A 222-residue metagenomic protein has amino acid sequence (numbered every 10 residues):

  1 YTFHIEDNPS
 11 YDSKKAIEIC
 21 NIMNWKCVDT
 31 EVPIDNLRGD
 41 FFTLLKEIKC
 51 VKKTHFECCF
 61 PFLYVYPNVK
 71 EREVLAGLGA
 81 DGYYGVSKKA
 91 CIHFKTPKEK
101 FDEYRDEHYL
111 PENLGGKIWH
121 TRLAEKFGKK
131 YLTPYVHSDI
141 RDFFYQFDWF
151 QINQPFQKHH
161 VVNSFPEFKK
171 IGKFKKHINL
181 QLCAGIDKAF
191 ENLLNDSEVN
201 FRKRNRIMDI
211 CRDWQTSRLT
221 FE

Functional and structural regions predicted by a protein language model:
Y1, R72-E73: Structural motif
Y1-D7: Phosphate-binding active sites in nucleotide-utilizing proteins
S10-I48, L78-Y83: A conserved beta-strand->alpha-helix junction
K49-C58: Short, flexible loop segments at the rims of nucleotide/cofactor-binding pockets, characterized by
V65-K70: Active-site nucleotide-sugar/metal-binding loop of Leloir-type enzymes
V74, G79-E99, P111-R202: Mid-to-C-terminal catalytic subdomains of enzymes that bind/position adenosyl phosphate moieties or nucleic-acid
N200-E222: Acidic, carboxylate-rich catalytic segments that either coordinate divalent cations
